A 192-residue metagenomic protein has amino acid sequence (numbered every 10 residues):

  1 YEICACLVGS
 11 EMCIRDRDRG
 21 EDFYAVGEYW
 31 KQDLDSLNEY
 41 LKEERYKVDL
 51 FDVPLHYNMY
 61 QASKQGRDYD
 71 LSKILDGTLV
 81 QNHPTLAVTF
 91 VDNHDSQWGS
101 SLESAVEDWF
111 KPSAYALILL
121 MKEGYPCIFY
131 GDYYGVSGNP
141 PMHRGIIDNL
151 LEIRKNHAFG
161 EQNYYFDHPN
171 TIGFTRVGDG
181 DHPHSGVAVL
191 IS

Functional and structural regions predicted by a protein language model:
Y1-G9, C13-I14: Single conserved hydrophobic/aromatic residue that forms the stacking wall/gate of nucleotide- or nucleobase-binding
R15-R19, V26-Q65, V80, G138-G145: Substrate-binding cleft/loops of secretory-pathway carbohydrate-active enzymes
R17-G20, L79-P84, L119-K122, F174-H184: Extracellular/periplasmic catalytic domains that process cell-envelope and extracellular macromolecules
G27, Y125-G131, F159-Q162: Acidic/polar loop patches that form or flank catalytic/metal-binding clefts of enzymes that bind anionic ligands
Q32-S36, D68-L79, A114-Y115: Alpha-helical scaffolding within the catalytic cores of extracellular/periplasmic polymer-degrading hydrolases
T85-L150: Aromatic/acidic polysaccharide-binding cleft in carbohydrate-active enzymes
H143-Y165: Polybasic, proline/glycine-rich intrinsically disordered low-complexity segments
F166-S192: Carbohydrate-binding surface patches
